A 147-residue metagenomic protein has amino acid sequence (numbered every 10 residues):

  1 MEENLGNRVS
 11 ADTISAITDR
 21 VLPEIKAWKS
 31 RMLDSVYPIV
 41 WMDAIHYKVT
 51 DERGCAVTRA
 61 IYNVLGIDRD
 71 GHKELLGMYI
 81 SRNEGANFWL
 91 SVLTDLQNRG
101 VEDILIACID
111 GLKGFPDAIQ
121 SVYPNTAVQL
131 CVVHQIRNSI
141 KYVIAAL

Functional and structural regions predicted by a protein language model:
E2-A11, A16-I109, K113, D117 (+1 more regions): RNase H-like nuclease fold core
V21, W28-K29, I136-S139, V143: Generic structural signal of hydrophobic/aromatic residues within well-ordered alpha-helices of folded domains
V57, K141-L147: Short, surface-exposed amphipathic charged segments that create phosphate/polyanion-binding patches used for binding
G71-H72, V132, L147: Short acidic (Asp/Glu) and glycine-rich catalytic loops that position anionic groups and cofactors
Y123-K141: Inter-helix linker motif
